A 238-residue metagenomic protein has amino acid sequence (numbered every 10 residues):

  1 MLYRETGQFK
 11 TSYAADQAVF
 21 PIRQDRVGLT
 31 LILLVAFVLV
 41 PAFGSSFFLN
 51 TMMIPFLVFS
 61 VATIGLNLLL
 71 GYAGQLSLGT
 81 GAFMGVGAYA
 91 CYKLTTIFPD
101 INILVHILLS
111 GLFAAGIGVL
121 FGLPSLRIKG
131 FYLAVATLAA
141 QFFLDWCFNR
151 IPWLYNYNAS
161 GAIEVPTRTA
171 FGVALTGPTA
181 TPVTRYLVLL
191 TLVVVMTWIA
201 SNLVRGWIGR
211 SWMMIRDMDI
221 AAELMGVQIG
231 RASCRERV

Functional and structural regions predicted by a protein language model:
M1-V238: Transmembrane alpha-helices and adjacent helix-loop boundaries
